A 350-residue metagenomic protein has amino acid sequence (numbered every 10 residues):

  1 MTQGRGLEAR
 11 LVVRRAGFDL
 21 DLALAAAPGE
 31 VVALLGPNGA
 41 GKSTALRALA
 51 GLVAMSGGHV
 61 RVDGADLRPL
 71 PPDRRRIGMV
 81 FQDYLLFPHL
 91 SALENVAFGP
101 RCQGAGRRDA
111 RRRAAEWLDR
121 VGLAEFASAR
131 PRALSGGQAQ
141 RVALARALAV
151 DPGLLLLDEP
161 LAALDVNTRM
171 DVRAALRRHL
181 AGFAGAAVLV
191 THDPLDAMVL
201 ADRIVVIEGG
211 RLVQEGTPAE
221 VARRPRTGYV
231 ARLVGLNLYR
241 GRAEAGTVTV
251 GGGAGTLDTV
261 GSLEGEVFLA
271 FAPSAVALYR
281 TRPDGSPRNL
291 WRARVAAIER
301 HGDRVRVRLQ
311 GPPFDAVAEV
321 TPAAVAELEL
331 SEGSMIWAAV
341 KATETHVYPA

Functional and structural regions predicted by a protein language model:
L22-A33, F87: Pre-Walker A (P-loop) beta-loop-beta motif of ABC nucleotide-binding domains
L35-P37: The feature captures the beta-strand-to-loop junction immediately N-terminal to the Walker
S43-L46, V142: ABC ATPase nucleotide-binding domain helices that frame the ATP-binding cleft
A50: Helix-to-loop junction immediately C-terminal to a conserved catalytic motif
S56-H59, G209: Conserved coupling/switch loops of ABC nucleotide-binding domains, chiefly the family-specific signature
G58-D66: Conserved ABC transporter NBD signature motif
R76, H89-R226: ABC ATPase nucleotide-binding domains
G252-E299, D315, E319-A350: Glycine/charge-rich catalytic "coupling/switch" loops of P-loop NTPases
